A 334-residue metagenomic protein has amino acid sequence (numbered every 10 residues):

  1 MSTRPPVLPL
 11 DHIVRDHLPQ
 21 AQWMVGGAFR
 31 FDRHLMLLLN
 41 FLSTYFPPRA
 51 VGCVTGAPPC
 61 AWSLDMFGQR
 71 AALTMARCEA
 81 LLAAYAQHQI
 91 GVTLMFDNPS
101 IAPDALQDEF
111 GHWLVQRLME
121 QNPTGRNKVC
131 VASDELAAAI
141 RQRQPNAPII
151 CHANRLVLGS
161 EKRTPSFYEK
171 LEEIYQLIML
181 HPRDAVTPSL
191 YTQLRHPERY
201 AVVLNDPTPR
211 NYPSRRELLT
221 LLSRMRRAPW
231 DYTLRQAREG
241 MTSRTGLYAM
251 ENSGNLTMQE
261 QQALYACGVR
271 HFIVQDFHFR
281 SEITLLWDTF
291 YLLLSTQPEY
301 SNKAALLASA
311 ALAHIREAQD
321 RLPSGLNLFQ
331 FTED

Functional and structural regions predicted by a protein language model:
S2-F167, I174-D334: Active-site pocket-lining/capping segments in soluble small-molecule metabolic enzymes
